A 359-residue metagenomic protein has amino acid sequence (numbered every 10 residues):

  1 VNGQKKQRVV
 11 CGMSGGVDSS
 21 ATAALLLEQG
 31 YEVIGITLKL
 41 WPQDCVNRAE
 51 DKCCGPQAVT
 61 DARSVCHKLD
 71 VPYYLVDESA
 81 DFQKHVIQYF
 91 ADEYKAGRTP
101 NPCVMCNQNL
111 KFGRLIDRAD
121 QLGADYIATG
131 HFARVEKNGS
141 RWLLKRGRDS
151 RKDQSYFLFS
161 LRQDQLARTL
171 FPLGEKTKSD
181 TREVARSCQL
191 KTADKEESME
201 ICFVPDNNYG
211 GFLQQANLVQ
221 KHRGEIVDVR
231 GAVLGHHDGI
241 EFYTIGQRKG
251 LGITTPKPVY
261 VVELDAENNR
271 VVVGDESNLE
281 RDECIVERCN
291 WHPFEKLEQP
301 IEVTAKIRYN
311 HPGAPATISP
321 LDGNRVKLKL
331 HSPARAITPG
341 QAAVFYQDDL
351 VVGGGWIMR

Functional and structural regions predicted by a protein language model:
V1-F159, L170, S179-D180: ATP-dependent adenylation/nucleotidyltransferase module used to activate substrates
A128-R134, S140-R359: AMP-forming adenylation/ATP pyrophosphatase catalytic core
